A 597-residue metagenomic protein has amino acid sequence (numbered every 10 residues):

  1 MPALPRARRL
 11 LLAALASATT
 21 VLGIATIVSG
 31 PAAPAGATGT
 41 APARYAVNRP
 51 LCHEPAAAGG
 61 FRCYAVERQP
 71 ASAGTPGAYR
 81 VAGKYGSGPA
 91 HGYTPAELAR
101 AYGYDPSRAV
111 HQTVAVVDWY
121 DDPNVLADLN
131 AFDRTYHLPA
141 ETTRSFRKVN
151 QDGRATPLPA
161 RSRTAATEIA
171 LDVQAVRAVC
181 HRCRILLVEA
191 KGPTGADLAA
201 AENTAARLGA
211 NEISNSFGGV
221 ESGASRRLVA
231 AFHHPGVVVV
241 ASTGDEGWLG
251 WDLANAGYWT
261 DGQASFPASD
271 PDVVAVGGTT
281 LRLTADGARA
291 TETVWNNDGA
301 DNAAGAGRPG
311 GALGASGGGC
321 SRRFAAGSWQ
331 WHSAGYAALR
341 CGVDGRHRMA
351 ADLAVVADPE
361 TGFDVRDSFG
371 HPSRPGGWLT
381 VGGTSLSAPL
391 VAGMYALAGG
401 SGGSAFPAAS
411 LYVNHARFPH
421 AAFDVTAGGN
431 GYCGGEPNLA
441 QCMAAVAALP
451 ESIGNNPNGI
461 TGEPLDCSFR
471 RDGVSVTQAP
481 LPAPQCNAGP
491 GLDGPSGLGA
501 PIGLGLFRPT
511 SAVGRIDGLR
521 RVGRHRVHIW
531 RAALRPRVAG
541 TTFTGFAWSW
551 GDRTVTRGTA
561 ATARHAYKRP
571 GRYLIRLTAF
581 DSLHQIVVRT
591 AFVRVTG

Functional and structural regions predicted by a protein language model:
P2-A37: Secretory targeting and sorting signals
A16-A18, P509-G597: Extracellular/lumenal mature domains of secreted and surface-exposed proteins
P34-V179, I185-K191, S216, V238-V240 (+5 more regions): N-terminal zymogen propeptides
G39-L51, G60, L98, Y102 (+7 more regions): Post-signal peptide N-terminal regions of Sec-secreted extracellular proteins
D121, G247, V555: Short, glycine/acidic-enriched loop or turn micro-motifs at the edges of active sites
P139, R182-C183, S401, T541 (+1 more regions): Secondary-structure boundary/capping positions in well-ordered alpha/beta enzyme cores
G153, G287, G370, G376 (+2 more regions): Detector for glycine-centered tight turns/loop "hinges" at secondary-structure junctions
A178, E189-A512: Extracellular protease catalytic domains of secreted zymogens
